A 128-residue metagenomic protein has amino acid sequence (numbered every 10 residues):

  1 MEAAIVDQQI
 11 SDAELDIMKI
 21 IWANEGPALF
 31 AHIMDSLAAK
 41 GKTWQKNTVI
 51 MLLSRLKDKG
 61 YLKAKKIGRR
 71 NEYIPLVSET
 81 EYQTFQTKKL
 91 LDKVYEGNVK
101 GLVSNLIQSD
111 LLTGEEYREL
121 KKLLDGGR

Functional and structural regions predicted by a protein language model:
M1-I20, N24, E81: Short alpha-helical segments that sit at the start of domains
P27-L37: Short acidic, hydrophobic short linear motifs in intrinsically disordered regions
A38-V49: Short, positively charged loop/turn segments that connect secondary-structure elements
R55: Alpha-helical DNA-recognition elements
G60: Glycine-centered, phosphate/nucleic-acid-interacting loop/turn motifs that mediate DNA/RNA or nucleotide
K63-A64, G114: Short beta-strand "wing" residues that participate in macromolecule-binding interfaces
I67-F85: Short, cationic-aromatic polyanion-contact patches
F85-R128: Amphipathic alpha-helical dimerization/coiled-coil segments that flank or bridge DNA-binding/regulatory modules
